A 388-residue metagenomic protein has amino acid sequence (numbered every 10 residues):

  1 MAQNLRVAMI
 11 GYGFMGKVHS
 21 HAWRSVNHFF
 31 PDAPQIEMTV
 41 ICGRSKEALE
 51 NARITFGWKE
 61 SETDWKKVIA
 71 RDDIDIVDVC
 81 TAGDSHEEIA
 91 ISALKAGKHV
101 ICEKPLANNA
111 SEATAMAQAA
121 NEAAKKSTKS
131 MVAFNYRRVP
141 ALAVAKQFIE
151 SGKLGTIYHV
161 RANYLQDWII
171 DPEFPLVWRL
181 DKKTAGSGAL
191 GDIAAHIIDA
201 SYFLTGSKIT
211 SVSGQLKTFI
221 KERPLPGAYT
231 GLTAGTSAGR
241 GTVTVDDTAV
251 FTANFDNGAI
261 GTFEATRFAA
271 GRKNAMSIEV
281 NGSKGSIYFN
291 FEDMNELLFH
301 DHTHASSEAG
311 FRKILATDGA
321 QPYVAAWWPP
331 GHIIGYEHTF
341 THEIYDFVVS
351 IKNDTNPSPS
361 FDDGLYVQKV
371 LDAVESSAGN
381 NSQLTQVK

Functional and structural regions predicted by a protein language model:
M1-A8, F14, V324-I333, D346-S350 (+1 more regions): Terminal low-complexity tails and localization/encapsulation signals of metabolic enzymes
M1-F56: N-terminal Rossmann-like dinucleotide-binding module
Q35-T39, S350-V367: Glycine- and charged-residue-rich phosphate/anionic-cofactor binding loop of Rossmann-like
K59-D64: Conserved SAM-binding strand-loop segment of SAM-dependent methyltransferases
D75-I76, A82-R137, G152: Beta-strand-loop-alpha-helix segment that lines the small-molecule cofactor/substrate pocket of alpha/beta enzymes
G97, S127, G152, G258 (+2 more regions): Glycine-centered short loops/turns at secondary-structure junctions
K126-T128, Y136-T242, L297, N381: Predominantly a Rossmann-like dinucleotide-binding segment in NAD(P)-dependent oxidoreductases
K217, K221-D246, V250, N254-N257 (+1 more regions): C-terminal glycine/acidic-rich active-site capping loop/insertion
